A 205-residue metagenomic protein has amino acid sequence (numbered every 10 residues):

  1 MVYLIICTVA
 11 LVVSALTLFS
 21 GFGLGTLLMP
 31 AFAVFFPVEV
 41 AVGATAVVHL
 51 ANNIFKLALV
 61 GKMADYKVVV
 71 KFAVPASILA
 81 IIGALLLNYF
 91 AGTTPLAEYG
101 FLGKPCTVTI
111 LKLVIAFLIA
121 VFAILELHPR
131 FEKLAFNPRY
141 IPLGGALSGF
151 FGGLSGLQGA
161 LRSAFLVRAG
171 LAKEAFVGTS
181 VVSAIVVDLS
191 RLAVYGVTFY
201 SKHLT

Functional and structural regions predicted by a protein language model:
M1-F36, E126-S180: Selected transmembrane alpha-helices and immediately adjacent juxtamembrane segments of polytopic inner-membrane
M1-L4, T8, K62, Y66-V70 (+5 more regions): Structural motif marking the loop-to-transmembrane transition
M1-Y3, F32-L50, C106-L118, A146-G156 (+1 more regions): Structural signature of hydrophobic alpha-helical transmembrane segments
C7, L11, A15, A46 (+9 more regions): Residue-level signature of the transmembrane alpha-helical core of multi-pass small-molecule transporters
V34-V38, A73-A84, I141-L154, V186-L189 (+1 more regions): Small-residue-rich segments of transmembrane alpha-helices in multi-pass membrane proteins, especially helix faces
P37-A44, Y66-K71, G170-V182: Membrane-interface alpha-helices at helix entry/exit sites of multi-pass transporters
G43-F101, L189-T205: Selective hydrophobic functional segments
N53-L59, G83-L96, T109-N137: Transmembrane helix exit motif
